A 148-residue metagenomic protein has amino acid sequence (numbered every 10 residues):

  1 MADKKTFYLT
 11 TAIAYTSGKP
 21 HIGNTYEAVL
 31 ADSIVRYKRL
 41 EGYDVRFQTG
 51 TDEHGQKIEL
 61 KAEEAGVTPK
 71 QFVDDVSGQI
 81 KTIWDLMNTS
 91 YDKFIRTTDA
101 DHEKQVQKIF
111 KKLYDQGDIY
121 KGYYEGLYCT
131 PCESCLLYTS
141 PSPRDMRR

Functional and structural regions predicted by a protein language model:
A2-V76, I95-F110, C132: N-terminal catalytic cores of NTP/NDP-binding nucleotidyl/phosphoryl-transfer enzymes
I80-I83, M87: A glycine-rich helix N-cap at a beta->alpha junction
E125: Short metal-coordination and nucleic-acid-contact micro-motifs, chiefly zinc-binding Cys/His arrays
C129: Short cysteine-rich clusters marking metal-coordination/redox-active sites
C135: Cys/His-rich metal-chelating microdomains
Y138-R148: Single conserved hydrophobic/aromatic residue that forms the stacking wall/gate of nucleotide- or nucleobase-binding
